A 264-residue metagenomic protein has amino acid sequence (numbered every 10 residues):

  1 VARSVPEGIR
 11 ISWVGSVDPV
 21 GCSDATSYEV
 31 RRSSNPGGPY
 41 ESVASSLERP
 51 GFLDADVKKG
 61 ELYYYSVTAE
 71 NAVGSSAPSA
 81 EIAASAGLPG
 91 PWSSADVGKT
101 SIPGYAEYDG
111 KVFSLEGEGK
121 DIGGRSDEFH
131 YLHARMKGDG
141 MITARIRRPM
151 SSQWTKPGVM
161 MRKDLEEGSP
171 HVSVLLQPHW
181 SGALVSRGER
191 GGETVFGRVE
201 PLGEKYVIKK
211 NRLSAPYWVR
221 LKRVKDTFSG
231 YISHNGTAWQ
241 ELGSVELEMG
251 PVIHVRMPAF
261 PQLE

Functional and structural regions predicted by a protein language model:
A2-P6: Short, solvent-exposed loop/linker segments at the N-terminal edge of repeated beta-sheet extracellular domains
E7-D24: Conserved aromatic anchor
V17-G21, N71, R148: Extracellular acidic, Ser/Thr/Pro-rich low-complexity tracts
E29-S34, I232: Conserved aromatic beta-strand anchor motif in extracellular beta-sandwich/beta-rich domains
E48-L53: Short S/T/G- and acidic-enriched coil/turn segments that sit immediately N-terminal to beta-strands in beta-sandwich
D54-V73: Beta-strand-rich modules
E70-L88: Extracellular fibronectin type III
S85-E264: Extracellular glycan-recognition regions
